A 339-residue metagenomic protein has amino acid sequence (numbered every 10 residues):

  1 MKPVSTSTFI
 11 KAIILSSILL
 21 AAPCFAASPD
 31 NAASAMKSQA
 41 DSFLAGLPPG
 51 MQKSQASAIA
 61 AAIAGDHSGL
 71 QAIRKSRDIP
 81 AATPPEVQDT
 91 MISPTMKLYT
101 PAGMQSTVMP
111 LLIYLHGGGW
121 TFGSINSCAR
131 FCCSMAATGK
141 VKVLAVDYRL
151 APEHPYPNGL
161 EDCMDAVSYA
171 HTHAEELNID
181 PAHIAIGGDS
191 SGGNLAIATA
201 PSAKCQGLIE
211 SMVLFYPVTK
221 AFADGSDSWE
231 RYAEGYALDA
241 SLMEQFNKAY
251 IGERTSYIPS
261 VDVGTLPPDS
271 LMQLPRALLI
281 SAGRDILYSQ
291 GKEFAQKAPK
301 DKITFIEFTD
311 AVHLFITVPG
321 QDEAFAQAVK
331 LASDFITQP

Functional and structural regions predicted by a protein language model:
K2-I13: Bacterial N-terminal signal peptides that target proteins for export
K11-A21: Bacterial N-terminal signal peptides
A21-A22, S190: Short linear Ser/Thr-Pro motifs
C24-A26: Boundary at the C-terminal end of the N-terminal hydrophobic targeting segment
D30-G65, A72-P339: Alpha/beta-hydrolase superfamily serine-hydrolase fold, recognizing
